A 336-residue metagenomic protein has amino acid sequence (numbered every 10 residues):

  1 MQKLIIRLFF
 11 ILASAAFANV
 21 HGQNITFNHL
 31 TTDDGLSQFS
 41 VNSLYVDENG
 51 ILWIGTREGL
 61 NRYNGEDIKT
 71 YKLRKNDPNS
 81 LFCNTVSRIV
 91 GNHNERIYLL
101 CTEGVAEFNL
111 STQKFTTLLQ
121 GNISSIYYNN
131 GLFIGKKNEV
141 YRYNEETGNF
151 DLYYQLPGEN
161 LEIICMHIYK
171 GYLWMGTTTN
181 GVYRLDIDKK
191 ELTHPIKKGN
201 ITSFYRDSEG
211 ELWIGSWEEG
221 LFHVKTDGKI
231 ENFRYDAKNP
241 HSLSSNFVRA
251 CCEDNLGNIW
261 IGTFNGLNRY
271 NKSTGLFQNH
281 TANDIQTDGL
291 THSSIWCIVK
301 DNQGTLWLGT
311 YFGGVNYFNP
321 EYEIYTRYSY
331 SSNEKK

Functional and structural regions predicted by a protein language model:
M1-K336: Carboxylate-rich, polar loop motifs that coordinate divalent cations or form catalytic acidic clusters
